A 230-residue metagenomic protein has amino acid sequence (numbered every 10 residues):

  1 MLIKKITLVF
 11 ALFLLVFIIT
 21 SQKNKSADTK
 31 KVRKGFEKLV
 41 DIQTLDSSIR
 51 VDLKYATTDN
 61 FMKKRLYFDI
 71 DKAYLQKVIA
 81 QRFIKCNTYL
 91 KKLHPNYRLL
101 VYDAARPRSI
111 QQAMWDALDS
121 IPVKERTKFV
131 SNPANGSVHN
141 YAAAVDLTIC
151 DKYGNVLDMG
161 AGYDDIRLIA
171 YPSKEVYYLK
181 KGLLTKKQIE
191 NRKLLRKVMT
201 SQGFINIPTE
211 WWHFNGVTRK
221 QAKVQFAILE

Functional and structural regions predicted by a protein language model:
M1-T29: Bacterial Sec-dependent N-terminal signal peptides
K23-A104, M114-T209, V217-E230: Extracytoplasmic cell-surface/polysaccharide-interacting catalytic and binding patches
P107: Segments that shape or occlude catalytic/ligand-binding pockets
I110: Short, well-ordered surface patches within globular domains
F214: Conserved metal-phosphate-binding beta-hairpin within the catalytic cores of diverse ATP-dependent phosphoryl-transfer
